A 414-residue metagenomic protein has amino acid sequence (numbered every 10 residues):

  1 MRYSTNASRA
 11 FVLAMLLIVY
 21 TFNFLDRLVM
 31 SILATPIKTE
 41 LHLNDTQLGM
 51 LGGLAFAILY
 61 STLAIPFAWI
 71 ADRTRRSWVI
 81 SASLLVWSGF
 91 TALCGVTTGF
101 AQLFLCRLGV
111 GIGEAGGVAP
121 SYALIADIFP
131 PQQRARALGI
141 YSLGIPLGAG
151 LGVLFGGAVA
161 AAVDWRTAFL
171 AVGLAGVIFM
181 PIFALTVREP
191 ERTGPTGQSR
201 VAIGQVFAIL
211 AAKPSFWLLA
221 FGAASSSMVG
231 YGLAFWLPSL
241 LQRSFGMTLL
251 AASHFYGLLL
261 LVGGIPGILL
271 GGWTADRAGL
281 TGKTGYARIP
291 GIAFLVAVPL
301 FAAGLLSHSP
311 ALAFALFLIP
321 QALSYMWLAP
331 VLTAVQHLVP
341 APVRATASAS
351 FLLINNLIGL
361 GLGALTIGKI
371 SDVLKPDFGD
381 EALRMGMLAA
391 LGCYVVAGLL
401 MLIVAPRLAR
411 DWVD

Functional and structural regions predicted by a protein language model:
R2-T5, E191-A220, S244: Juxtamembrane intracellular "pre-TM" segments in multi-pass secondary transporters
M30-S31, P214-L269, S324-L328, L332 (+1 more regions): Extracytoplasmic gate region of multi-pass secondary transporters
L33-T62: Extracellular/periplasmic helix-loop-helix junction of adjacent transmembrane segments in MFS-like secondary
H42, R75, V96-Q102, P130 (+1 more regions): Helix-breaking motifs and short loop linkers at transmembrane-helix boundaries and internal kinks in secondary membrane
T62-T98: Conserved MFS/SLC helix-loop-helix module at the cytosolic interface between two early adjacent transmembrane helices
C106-P146: Cytoplasmic helix-loop-helix junction between adjacent transmembrane helices in 12-TM secondary transporters
Y141-L185: Helix-loop-helix hairpin linking two adjacent transmembrane segments in secondary transporters
T167-L185, R384-I403: Symmetry-related core transmembrane helices of the 12-TM Major Facilitator Superfamily/SLC fold
